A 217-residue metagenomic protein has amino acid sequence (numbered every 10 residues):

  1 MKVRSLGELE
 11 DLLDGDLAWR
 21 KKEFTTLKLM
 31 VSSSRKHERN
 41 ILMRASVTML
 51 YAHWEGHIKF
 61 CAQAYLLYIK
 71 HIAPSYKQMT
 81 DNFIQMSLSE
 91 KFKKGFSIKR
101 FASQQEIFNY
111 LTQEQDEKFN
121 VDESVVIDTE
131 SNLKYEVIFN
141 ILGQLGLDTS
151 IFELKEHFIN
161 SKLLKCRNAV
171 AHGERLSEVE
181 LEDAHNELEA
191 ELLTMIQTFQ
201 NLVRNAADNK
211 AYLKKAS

Functional and structural regions predicted by a protein language model:
M1-A45, A62-Y65, Y76-N82: Charged alpha-helical initiation segments
M1-T26, E136-S217: Polyanionic, low-complexity intrinsically disordered segments
M30, S34, L67, H71-S75 (+6 more regions): Short, surface-exposed, charged/polar-biased interaction segments
N40-V47, H185-E189: Short amphipathic alpha-helical segment that frequently serves as the phosphate-/nucleotide-binding helix
L42-S46, L50, K155, I159-K162: Secondary-structure capping and boundary motifs in well-ordered enzyme cores
V47-Y51, E55, K59, L164 (+2 more regions): Amphipathic alpha-helical core segments of compact helical bundles
M49-L50, H57, A62-F152: Helix-loop junctions and short alpha-helical segments
